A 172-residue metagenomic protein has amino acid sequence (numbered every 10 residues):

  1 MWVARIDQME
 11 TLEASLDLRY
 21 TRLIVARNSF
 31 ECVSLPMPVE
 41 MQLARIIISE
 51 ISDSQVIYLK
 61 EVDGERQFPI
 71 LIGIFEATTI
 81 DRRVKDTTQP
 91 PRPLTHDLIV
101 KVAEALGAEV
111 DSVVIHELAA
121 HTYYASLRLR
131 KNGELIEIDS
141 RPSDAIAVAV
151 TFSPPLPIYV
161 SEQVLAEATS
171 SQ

Functional and structural regions predicted by a protein language model:
E13-D17: Residues flanking N-terminal targeting/processing segments that define the start of mature chains
Y20-P36: Short, Lys/Arg-enriched N-terminal segments with co-localized hydrophobic residues within the first ~10-30 amino acids
L35-Q172: Divalent-cation
